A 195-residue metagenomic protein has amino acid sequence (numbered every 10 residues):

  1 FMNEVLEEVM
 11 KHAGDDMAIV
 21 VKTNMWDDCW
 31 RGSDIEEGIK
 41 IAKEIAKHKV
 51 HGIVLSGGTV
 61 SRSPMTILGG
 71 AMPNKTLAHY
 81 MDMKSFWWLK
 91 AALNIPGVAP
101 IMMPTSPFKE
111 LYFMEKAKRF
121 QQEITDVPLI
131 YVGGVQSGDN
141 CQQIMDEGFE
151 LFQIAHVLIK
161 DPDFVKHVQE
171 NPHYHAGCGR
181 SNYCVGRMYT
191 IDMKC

Functional and structural regions predicted by a protein language model:
F1-C195: Flavin-dependent oxidoreductase catalytic cores
